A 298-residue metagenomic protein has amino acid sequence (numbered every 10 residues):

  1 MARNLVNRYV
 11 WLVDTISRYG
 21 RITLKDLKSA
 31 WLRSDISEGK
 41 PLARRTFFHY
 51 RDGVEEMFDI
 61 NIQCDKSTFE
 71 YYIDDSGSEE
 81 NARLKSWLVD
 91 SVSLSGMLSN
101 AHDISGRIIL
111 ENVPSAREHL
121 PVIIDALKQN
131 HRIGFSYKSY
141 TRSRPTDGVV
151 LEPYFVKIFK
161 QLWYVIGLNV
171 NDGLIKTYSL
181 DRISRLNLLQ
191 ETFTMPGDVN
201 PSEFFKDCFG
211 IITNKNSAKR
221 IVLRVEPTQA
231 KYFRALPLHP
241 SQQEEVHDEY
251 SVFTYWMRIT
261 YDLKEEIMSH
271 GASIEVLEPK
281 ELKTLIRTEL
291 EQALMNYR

Functional and structural regions predicted by a protein language model:
M1-R83, Q292-R298: Short, basic/aromatic recognition patches that contact phosphate-bearing ligands
V10, L24, C64-Y140, P145: Bulky hydrophobic/aromatic content
L12, F47, N130, L223 (+1 more regions): A residue-level signal for conserved active-site and pocket-lining positions in enzyme catalytic cores
Q63, K157-I158, E245, M268: Well-ordered beta-strand positions
K66-T68, P153, K160, L180 (+2 more regions): Residue-level signal for tight coil/turn positions that link beta-strands
E70-Y72, G134, Y164-I166, V252 (+1 more regions): General beta-strand recognition
R107-V222: Core beta-strand-centered patch of the WYL/Sm-like small regulatory domain
K206-R298: Polybasic (Lys/Arg-rich)
